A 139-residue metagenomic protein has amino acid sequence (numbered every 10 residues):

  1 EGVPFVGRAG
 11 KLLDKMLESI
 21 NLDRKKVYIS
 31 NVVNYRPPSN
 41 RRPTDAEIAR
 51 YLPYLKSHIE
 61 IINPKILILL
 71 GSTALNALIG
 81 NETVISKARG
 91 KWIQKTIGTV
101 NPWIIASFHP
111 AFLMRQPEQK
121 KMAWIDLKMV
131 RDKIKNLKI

Functional and structural regions predicted by a protein language model:
E1-I139: A polyanion-binding, active-site-adjacent surface
